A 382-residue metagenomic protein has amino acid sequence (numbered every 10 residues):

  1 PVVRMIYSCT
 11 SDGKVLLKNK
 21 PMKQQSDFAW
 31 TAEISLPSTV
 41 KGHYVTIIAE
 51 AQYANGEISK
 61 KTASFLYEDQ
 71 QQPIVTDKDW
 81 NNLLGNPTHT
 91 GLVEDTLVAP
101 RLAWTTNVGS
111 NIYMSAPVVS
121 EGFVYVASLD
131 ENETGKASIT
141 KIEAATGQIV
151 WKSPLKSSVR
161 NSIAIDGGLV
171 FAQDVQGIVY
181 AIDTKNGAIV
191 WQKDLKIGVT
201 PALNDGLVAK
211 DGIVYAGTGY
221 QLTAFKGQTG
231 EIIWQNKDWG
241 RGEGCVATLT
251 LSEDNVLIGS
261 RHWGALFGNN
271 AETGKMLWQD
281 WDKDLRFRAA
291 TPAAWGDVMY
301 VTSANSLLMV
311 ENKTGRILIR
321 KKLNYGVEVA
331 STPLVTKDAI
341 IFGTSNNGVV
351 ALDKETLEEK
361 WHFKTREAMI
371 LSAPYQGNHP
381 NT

Functional and structural regions predicted by a protein language model:
Q24-E33: Aromatic sugar-binding surface patches on proteins that engage polysaccharides or sugar-phosphate polymers
L36-H43: Surface-exposed, short loops/turns at beta-strand junctions within beta-sandwich domains
I47-A49: Hydrophobic/tyrosine-rich beta-strand signature of extracellular beta-sandwich/beta-rich modules, prominently
Q52-E57: Short, solvent-exposed loop/turn segments at the edges of extracellular beta-sandwich modules
Q72-L102: Blade/loop signatures of beta-propeller domains
D77-P87, S110-I139, S153-Y180, K193 (+6 more regions): Repeat-blade elements of multi-bladed beta-propeller folds
L102-N107, Q148-S153, A188-I197, E231-D238 (+3 more regions): A short beta-strand motif characteristic of beta-propeller blades
E143-T146, D183-G187, K226-T229, N270-T273 (+2 more regions): Short loop/turn segments that connect beta-strands within beta-propeller blades
